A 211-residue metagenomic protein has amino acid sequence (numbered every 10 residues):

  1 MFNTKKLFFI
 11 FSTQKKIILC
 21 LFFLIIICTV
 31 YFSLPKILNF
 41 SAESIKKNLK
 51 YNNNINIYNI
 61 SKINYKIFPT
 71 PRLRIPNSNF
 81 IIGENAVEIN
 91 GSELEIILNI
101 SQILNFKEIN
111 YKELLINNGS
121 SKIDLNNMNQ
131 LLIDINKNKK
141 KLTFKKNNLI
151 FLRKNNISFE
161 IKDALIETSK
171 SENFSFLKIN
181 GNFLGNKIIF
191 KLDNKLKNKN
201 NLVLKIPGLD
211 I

Functional and structural regions predicted by a protein language model:
M1-N54: N-terminal type II signal-anchor transmembrane helix that functions as the membrane-insertion/stop-transfer segment
F2, K15-K16, P35-F40, N59-N155 (+5 more regions): Flexible beta-edge/linker motif
I211: Short helix/loop segment flanking the catalytic signature motif in cyclic-nucleotide metabolism enzymes
